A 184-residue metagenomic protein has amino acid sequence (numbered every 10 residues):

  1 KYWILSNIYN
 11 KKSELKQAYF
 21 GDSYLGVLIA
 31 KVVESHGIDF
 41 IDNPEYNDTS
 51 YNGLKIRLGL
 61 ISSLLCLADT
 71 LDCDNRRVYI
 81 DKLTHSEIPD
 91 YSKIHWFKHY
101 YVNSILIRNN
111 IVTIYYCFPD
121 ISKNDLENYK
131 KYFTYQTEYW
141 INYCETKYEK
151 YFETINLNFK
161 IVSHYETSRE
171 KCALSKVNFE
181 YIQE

Functional and structural regions predicted by a protein language model:
Y2-T84: Histidine/acidic-rich helix-loop-helix segments that form or flank divalent-metal centers in metalloenzyme catalytic
Y46-E184: C-terminal effector/catalytic modules and regulatory tails appended to multi-domain proteins
